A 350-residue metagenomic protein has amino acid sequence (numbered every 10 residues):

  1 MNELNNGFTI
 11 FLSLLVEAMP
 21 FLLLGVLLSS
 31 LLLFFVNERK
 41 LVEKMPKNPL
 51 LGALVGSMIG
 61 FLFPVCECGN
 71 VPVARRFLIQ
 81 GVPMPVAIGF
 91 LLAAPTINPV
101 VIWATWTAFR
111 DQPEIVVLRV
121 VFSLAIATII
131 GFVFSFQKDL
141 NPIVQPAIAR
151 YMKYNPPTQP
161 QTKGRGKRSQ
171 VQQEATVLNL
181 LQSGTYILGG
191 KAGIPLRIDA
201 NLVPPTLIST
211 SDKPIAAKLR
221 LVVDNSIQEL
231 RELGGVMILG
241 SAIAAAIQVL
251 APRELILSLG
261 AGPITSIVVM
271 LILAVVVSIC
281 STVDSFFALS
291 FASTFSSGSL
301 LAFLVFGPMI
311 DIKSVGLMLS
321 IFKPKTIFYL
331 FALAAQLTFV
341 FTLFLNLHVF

Functional and structural regions predicted by a protein language model:
M1-A18, T162-L230: Hydrophobic transmembrane alpha-helices of multi-pass solute/ion transporters
M1-R75, K218-V277, F286-F287: Membrane-embedded alpha-helical segments and adjacent helix-loop junctions characteristic of multi-pass solute
L12, L33, N37-V42, A108-F109 (+4 more regions): Transmembrane-helix boundary and interhelical-loop signature of multi-pass inner-membrane proteins
V16, P20, P46, G89 (+6 more regions): Internal alpha-helical transmembrane segments of multi-pass membrane proteins, especially GPCRs
P20, L24, E67, V71 (+5 more regions): Alpha-helical transmembrane segments and their lipid-water interface positions in multi-pass membrane proteins
S29, L33, F63, I126-F134 (+4 more regions): Alpha-helical transmembrane segments of multipass membrane proteins
P46-K47, D111-L202, L317-F350: Juxtamembrane and boundary regions of transmembrane helices in multi-pass small-molecule transporters and channels
L62-P99, W103-V121, Q248-T326: Membrane-interfacial helix-loop connectors
